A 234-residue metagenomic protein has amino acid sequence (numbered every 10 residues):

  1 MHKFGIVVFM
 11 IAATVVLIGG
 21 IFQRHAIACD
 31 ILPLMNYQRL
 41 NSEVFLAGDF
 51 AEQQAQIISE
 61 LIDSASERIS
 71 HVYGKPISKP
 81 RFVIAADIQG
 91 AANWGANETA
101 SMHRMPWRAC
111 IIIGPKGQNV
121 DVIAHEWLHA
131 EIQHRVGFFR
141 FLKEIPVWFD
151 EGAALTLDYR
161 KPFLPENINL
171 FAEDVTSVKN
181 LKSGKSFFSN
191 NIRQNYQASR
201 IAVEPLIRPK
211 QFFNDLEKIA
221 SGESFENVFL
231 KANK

Functional and structural regions predicted by a protein language model:
G5-R24: Hydrophobic membrane-insertion alpha-helices, especially the h-region of bacterial N-terminal signal peptides
I18, Q54-P106, K116: Auxiliary, metal-adjacent structural segments of Zn-dependent hydrolase domains
R24-S42: Ser/Thr/Pro/Gly-rich low-complexity linker/stalk segments immediately outside membranes or between
Y37-A55, W107-A109: Acidic/histidine-rich, surface-exposed loop or edge segments in extracytoplasmic proteins
G90, W127, S221-S224: Soluble extramembrane regions of membrane proteins in the secretory/endomembrane system
W107-A124, F138-P146: Short pre-active-site segment immediately N-terminal to the catalytic Zn-binding motif
D121-V122, R140-K234: Acidic/His/Gly-enriched intrinsically disordered linker/tail segments that often contain short helix/coil "MoRF-like"
I123-R135, A153: Active-site His/Glu-centered metal-binding helix of metallohydrolases
